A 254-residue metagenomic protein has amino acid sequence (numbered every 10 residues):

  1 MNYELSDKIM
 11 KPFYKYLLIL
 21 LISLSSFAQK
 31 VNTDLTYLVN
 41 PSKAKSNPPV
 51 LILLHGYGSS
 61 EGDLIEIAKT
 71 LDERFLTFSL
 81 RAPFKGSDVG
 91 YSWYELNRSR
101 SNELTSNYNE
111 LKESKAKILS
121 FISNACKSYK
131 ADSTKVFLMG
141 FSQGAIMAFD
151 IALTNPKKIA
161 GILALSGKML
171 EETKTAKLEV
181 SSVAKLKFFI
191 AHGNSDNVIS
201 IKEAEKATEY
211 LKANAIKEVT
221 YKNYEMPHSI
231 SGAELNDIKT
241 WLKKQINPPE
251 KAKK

Functional and structural regions predicted by a protein language model:
M1-T33: Bacterial Sec-dependent N-terminal signal peptides
T33-A131: Serine-hydrolase catalytic machinery in alpha/beta-hydrolase-like enzymes
I65, S200-Y210: Short alpha-helix in the alpha/beta-hydrolase fold that links the catalytic acid
A131-G140: Alpha/beta-hydrolase fold nucleophile elbow
G140-G144, A148: Gly/Ala-rich beta-loop-alpha elbow adjacent to hydrolase catalytic centers
K157-M169: A conserved short beta-strand
F189, K202-E205, N214-K254: C-terminal catalytic histidine-bearing segment of alpha/beta-hydrolase fold enzymes
F189-H192, D196: Short beta-strand/loop motif that positions the catalytic acidic residue of the alpha/beta-hydrolase fold
